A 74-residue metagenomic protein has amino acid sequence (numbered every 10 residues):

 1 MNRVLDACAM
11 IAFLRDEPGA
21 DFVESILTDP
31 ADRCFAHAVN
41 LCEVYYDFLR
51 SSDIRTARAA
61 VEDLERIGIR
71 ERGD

Functional and structural regions predicted by a protein language model:
M1-A36, F48-E62: Short, well-structured N-terminal submotif of metal-dependent ribonuclease cores
P18, V39-N40, D74: Short beta->alpha linker loops
C42-Y45: Amphipathic alpha-helical segments within well-ordered protein domains
E65-D74: Acidic catalytic patch
